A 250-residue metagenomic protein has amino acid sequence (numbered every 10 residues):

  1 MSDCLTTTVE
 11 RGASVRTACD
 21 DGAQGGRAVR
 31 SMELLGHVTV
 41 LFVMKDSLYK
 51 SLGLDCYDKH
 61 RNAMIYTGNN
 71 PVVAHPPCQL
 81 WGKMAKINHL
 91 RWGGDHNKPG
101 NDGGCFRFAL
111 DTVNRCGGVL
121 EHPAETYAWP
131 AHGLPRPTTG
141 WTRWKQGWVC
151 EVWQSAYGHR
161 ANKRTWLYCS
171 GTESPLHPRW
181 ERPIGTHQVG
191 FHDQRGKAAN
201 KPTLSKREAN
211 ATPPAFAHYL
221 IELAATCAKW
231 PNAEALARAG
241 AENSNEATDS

Functional and structural regions predicted by a protein language model:
S2-S250: Class I S-adenosyl-L-methionine
